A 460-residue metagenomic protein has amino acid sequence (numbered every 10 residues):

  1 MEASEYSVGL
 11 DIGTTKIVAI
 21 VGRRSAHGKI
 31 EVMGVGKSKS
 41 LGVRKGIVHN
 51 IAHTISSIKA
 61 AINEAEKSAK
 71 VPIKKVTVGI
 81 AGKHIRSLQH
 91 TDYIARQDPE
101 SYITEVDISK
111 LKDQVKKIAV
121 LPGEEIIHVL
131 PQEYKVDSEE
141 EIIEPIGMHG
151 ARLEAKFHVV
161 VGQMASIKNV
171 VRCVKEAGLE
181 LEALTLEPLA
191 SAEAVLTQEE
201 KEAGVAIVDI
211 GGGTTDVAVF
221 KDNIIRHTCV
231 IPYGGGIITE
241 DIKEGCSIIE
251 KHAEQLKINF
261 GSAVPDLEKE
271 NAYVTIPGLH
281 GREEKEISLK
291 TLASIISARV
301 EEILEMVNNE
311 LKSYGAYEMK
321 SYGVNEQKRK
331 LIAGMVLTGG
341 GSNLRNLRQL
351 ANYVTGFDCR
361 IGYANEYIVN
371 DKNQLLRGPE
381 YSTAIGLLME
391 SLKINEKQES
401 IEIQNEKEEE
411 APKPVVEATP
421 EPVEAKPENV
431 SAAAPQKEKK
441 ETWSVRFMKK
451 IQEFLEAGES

Functional and structural regions predicted by a protein language model:
M1-T14, I20-V76, I80-V205, I249-E250 (+4 more regions): Nucleotide/phosphate-binding catalytic cleft detector across ATP-hydrolyzing and phosphate-transferring enzymes
L10, A19, V78, V174 (+5 more regions): Residue-level signature of catalytic and energy-coupling elements of molecular machines, predominantly ATP/GTP-dependent
L10-K16, I80-A81, I207-T214, F220-N223 (+2 more regions): A short acidic Gly-Thr/Ser loop motif
A81, G162, G261-V264, K328-V354: Glycine-rich phosphate-binding loops at beta-strand->alpha-helix junctions
L186-E193, I237, E366-V369: Short acidic loop-to-helix transition motifs that present clustered carboxylates
R226-H227, E240, S288-A293, A333 (+1 more regions): Short beta-alpha connecting loops at secondary-structure transitions that line or flank enzyme active sites
P232-A253: A conserved active-site cap/scaffold subdomain adjacent to cofactor or substrate pockets
G362-E408: Glycine-rich phosphate-binding/hydrolytic loop that grips phosphoryl groups
